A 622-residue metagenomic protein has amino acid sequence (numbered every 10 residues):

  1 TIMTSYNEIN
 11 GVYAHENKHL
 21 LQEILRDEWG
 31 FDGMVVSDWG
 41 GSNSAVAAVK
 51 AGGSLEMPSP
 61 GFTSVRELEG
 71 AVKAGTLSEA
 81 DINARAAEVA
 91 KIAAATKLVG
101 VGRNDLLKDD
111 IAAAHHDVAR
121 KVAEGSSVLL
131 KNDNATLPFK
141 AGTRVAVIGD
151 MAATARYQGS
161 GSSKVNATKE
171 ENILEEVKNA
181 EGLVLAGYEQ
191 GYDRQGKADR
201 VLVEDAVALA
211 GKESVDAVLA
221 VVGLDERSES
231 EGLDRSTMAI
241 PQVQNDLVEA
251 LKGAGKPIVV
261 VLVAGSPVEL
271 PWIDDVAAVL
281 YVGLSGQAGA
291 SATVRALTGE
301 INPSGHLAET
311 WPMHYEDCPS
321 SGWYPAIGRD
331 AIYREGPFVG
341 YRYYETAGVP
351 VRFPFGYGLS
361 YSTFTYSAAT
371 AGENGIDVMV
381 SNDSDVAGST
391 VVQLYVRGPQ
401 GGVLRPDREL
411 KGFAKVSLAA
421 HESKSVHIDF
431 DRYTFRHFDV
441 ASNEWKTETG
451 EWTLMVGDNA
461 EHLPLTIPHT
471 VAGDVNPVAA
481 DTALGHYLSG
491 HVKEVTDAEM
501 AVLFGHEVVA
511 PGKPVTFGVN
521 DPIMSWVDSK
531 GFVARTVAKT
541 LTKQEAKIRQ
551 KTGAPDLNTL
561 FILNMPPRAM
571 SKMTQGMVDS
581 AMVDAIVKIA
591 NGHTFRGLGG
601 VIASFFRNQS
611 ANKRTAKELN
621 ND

Functional and structural regions predicted by a protein language model:
T1, M34, L55, A217-L219 (+1 more regions): Short, Asp-centered acidic motifs that coordinate Mg2+ and/or phosphate in catalytic or ligand-binding sites
T1-E16, Q22-D27: Hydrophobic, small-residue-rich alpha-helical packing segments that form membrane-like cores
I2, D38, G52, V89 (+1 more regions): Conserved, mostly hydrophobic/aromatic
T4, G33-S37, L55-M57, I258-V260: Hydrophobic faces of well-ordered beta-strands that scaffold small-molecule active sites in alpha/beta enzyme cores
G11-A14, E28-G30, W39-A45, T63-L77 (+1 more regions): C-terminal non-catalytic regions of proteins with extracellular/luminal or membrane-system context
V46-S59: A short alpha/beta connector and helix-capping loop motif
G52, L68-G100, L107: Long, well-ordered, tryptophan-enriched scaffold segments
G100-H115, A119: Flexible, acidic loop-helix segments that line cofactor/substrate-binding pockets
